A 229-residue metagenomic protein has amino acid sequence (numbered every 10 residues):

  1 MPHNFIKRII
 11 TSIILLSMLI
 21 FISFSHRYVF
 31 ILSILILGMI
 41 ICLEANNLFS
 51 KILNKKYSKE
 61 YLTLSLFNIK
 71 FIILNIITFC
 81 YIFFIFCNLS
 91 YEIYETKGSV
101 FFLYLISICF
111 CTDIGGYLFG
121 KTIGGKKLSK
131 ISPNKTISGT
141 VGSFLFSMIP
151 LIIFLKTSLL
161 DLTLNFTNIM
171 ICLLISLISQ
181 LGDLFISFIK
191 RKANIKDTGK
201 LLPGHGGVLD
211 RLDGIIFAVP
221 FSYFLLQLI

Functional and structural regions predicted by a protein language model:
M1-T136, T140-L173: Membrane-embedded alpha-helical bundles of polytopic integral membrane proteins
M39-F49, C109-G125, I137-S138, L177-F217: Acidic (Asp/Glu-rich) catalytic motifs at the cytosolic membrane interface
N75, S158-D161, F185-I189, A218-Y223: A short, terminal or domain-edge coil/loop segment
S143, S147-I152, S179, I215-S222: Hydrophobic alpha-helical transmembrane segments in multi-pass membrane proteins
F224-I229: Juxtamembrane boundary at the C-terminal end of a transmembrane helix
